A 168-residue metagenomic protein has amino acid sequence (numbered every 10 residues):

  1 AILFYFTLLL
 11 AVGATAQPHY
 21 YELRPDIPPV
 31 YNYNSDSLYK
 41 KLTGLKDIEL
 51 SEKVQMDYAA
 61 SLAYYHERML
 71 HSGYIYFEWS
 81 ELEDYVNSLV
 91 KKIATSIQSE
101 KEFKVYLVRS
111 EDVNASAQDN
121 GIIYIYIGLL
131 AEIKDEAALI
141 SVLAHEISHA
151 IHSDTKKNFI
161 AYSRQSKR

Functional and structural regions predicted by a protein language model:
I2-A11: Bacterial N-terminal signal peptides
V12-A16: Sec/Tat signal peptide C-region and signal peptidase I cleavage site
P18-R168: Peri-catalytic and regulatory segments of divalent metal-dependent proteins
